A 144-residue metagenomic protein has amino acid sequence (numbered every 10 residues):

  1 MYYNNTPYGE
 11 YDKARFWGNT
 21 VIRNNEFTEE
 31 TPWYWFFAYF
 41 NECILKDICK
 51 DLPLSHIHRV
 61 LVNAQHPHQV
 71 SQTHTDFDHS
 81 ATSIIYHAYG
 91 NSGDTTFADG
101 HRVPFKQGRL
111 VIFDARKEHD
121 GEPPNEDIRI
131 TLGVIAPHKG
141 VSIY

Functional and structural regions predicted by a protein language model:
M1-S55: Non-heme Fe(II)/2-oxoglutarate
Y39-L52, H56-T82: Internal catalytic-core helix/loop-beta-alpha segment that presents or stabilizes conserved functional determinants
H56-H58, S80-T82, N91, Q107 (+2 more regions): Residues that flank catalytic or metal-binding motifs in active/ligand-binding sites
L61-N63, I85-H87, T96, G133-I135: Residues in well-ordered beta-strands of folded domains
V70-T73, H79-A81, H87-K106, S142-I143: A short beta-strand-loop-beta hairpin characteristic of the jelly-roll/cupin
S71-H74, T95, E118-N125: Short beta-strand His + acidic residue motifs that chelate non-heme Fe in jelly-roll/DSBH and cupin folds
S83-I85, D127-S142: A short hydrophobic beta-strand segment most commonly corresponding to one strand of the jelly-roll/cupin
V103-H119: Conserved metal-binding segment of the jelly-roll/cupin
